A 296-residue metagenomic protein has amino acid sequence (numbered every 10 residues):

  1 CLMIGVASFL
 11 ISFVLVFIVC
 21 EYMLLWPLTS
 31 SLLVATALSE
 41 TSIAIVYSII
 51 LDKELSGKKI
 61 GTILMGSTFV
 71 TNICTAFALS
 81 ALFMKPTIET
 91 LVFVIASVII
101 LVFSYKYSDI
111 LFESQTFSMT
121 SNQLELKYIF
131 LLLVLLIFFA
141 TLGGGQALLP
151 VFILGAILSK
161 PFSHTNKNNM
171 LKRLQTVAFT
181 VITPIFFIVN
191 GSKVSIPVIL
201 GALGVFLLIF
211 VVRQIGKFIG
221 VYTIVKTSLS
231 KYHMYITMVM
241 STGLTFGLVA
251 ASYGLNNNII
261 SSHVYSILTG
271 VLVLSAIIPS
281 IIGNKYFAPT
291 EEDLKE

Functional and structural regions predicted by a protein language model:
C1-I11, G57-F69, T116-Y128, L171-I182 (+1 more regions): Cytoplasmic-side transmembrane-helix entry/capping segments in multi-pass membrane proteins
L2-K53, G201-T290: Transmembrane alpha-helices that form the ion-translocation and gating core of multi-pass ion transport proteins
V14-I18, N72-F83, L133-Q146, I185-I199 (+1 more regions): Hydrophobic alpha-helical transmembrane segments in multi-pass integral membrane proteins
E21-A35, I45-A78, L82-T90: Membrane-interface helix-loop-helix junctions at boundaries between adjacent transmembrane segments
P27-A35, M84-A96, A140-G145, L174-Q175 (+1 more regions): Interfacial loop-to-helix junctions that mark the boundaries of transmembrane helices in multi-pass membrane
E40, L101-K106, V134-I137, G155-K160 (+3 more regions): Alpha-helical transmembrane segments of multi-pass membrane proteins
A44-L55, S104-F117, I157-K172, G220-S228 (+1 more regions): C-terminal ends of transmembrane helices
S114-L124, L131-L207: Membrane-interface junctions of multi-pass transporters
